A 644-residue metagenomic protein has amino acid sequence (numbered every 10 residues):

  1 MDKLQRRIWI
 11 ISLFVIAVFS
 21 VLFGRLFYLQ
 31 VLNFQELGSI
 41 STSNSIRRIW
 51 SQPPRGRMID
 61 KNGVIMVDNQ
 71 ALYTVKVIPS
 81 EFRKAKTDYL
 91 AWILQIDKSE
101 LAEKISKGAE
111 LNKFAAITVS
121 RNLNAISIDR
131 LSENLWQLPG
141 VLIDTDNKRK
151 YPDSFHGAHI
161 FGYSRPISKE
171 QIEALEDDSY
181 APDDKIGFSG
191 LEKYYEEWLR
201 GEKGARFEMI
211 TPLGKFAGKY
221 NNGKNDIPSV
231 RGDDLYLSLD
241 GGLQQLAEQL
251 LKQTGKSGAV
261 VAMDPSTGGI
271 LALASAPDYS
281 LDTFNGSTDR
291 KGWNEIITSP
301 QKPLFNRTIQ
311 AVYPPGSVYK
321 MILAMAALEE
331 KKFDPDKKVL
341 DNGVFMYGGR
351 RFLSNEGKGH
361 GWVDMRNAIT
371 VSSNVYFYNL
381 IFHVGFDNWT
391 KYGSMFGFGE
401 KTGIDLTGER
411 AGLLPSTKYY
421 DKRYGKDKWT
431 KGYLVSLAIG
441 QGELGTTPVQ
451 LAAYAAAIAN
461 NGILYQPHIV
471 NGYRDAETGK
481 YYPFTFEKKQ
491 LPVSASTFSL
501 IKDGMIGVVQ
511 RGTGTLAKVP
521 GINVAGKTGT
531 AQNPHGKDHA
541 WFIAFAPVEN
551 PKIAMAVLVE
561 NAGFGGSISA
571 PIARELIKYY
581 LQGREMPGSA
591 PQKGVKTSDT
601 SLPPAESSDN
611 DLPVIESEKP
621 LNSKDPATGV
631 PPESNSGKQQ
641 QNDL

Functional and structural regions predicted by a protein language model:
M1-R290, V312, K337, D387-G397 (+4 more regions): Periplasmic/cell-envelope proteins involved in peptidoglycan metabolism and beta-lactam response
V67, T211-D226, P265-V318, I322-G565 (+3 more regions): Beta-lactam-recognizing serine transpeptidase/beta-lactamase-like catalytic domain environment
G479-F484, Q592-T600: Intrinsically disordered, low-complexity charged/polar segments
